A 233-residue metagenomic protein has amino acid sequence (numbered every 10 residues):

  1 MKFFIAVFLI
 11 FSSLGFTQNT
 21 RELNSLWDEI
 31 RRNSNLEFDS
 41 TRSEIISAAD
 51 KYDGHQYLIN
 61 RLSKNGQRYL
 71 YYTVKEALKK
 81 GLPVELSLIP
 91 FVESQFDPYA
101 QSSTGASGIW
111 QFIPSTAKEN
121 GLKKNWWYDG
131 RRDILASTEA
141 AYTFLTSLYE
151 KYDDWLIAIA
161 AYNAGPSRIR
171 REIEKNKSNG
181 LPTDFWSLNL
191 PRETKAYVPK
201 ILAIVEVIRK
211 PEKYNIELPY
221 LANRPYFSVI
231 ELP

Functional and structural regions predicted by a protein language model:
F3-S12: Sec-dependent N-terminal signal peptides
S13-G81, L86: An acidic, Gly/Ser/Thr/Pro-rich helix-cap/linker signature
Y52, Q56-S63, T73-E76, D97-A106 (+4 more regions): Second-shell loop/turn segments in exported
L82-Y99, A158-N163, V205: Short, functionally critical alpha-helical segments immediately adjacent to catalytic or ligand/cofactor-binding
T104-W127, T138-L145, I169-E172: Substrate-binding/active-site groove segments that recognize and process beta-1,4-linked N-acetyl-hexosamine
L145-E174: Catalytic and binding regions of secreted/periplasmic enzymes and modules that target cell-wall glycans
R192-K213: Catalytic cores of secreted or luminal carbohydrate-active enzymes
P219-P233: Primarily a LysM-type cell-wall glycan-binding module
